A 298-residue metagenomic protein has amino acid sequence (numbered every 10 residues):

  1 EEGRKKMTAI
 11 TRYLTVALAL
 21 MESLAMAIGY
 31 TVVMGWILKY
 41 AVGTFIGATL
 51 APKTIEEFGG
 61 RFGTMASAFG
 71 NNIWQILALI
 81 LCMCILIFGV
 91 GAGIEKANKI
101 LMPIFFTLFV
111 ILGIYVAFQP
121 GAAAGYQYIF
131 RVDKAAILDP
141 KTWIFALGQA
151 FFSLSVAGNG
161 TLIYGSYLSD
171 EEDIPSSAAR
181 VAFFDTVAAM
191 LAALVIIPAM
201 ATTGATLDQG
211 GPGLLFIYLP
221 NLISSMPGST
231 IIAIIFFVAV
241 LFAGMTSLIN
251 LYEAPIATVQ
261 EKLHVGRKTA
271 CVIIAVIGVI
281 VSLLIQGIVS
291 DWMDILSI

Functional and structural regions predicted by a protein language model:
E1-K5, L251-V265, D294-L296: Alpha-helical transmembrane segments
E2-L18, T31-G91, A123-I144, Q209-F216 (+1 more regions): Inter-helical loop and helix-membrane interface segments of multi-pass membrane transporters/permeases
L14-A27, F62-A66, L77-L101, I163-E171 (+1 more regions): Membrane-water interface regions at transmembrane-helix termini and the short interhelical loops of multi-pass membrane
V16-A17, T54-R61, T230-V240, A270-G278: Alpha-helical transmembrane segments of multi-pass membrane proteins
A19-Y30, M34-F45, W74-F88, P103-V116 (+3 more regions): Hydrophobic core segments of alpha-helical transmembrane domains in multi-pass membrane transport and ion-translocation
E95, K99-M245, I249, L263 (+1 more regions): Membrane-embedded translocation segments of transport machinery
T230, G244, V272, V279-I298: Membrane-embedded helix-loop-helix hairpins and adjacent transmembrane boundary segments in multi-pass transporters
